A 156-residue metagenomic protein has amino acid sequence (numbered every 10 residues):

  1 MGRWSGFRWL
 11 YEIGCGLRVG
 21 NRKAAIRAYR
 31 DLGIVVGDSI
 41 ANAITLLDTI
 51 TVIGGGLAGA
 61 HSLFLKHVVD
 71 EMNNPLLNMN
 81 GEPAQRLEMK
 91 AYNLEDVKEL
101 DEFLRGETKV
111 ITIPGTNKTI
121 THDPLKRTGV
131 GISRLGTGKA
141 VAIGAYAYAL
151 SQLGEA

Functional and structural regions predicted by a protein language model:
M1-A156: ATP-binding/phosphotransfer module of carbohydrate and carboxylate kinases, centering on a glycine-rich
